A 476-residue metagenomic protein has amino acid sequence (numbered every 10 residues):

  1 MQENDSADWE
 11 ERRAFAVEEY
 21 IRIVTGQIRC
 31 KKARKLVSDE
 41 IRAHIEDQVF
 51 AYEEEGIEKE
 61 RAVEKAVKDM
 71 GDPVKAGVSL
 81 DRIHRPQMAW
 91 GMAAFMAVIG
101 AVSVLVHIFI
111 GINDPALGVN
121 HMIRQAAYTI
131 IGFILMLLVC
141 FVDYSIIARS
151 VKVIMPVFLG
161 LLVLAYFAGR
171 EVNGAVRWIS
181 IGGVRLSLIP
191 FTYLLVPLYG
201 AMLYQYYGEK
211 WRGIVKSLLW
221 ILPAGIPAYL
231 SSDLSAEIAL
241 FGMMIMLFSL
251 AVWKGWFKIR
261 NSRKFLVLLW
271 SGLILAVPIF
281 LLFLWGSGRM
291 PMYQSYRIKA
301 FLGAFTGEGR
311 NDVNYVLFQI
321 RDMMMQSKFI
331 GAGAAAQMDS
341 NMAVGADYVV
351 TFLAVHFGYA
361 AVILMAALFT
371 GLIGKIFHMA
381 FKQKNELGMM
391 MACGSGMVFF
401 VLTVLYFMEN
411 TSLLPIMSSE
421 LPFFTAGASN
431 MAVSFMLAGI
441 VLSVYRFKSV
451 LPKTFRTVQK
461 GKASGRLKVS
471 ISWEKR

Functional and structural regions predicted by a protein language model:
I57-P115: Cytosolic juxtamembrane regions of integral membrane proteins
N120, R124, C140-L161, R212-S217 (+1 more regions): Interfacial loop-to-transmembrane-helix boundary motif in multi-pass membrane proteins
A127-L135, A354-I376: Hydrophobic alpha-helical transmembrane segments
V163, L188-A251, I440: Alpha-helical transmembrane segments of multi-pass inner-membrane proteins
K216, W220-P223, S235-G286: Hydrophobic alpha-helical segments of polytopic membrane proteins
S262-A361: Hydrophobic, glycine- and aromatic-enriched re-entrant/interface helices and adjoining loop segments
M379-M417: Loop-to-helix entry and N-terminal half of a specific, functionally important transmembrane alpha helix in multi-pass
E409-L413, S419-R476: A juxtamembrane structural motif centered on a specific transmembrane helix
